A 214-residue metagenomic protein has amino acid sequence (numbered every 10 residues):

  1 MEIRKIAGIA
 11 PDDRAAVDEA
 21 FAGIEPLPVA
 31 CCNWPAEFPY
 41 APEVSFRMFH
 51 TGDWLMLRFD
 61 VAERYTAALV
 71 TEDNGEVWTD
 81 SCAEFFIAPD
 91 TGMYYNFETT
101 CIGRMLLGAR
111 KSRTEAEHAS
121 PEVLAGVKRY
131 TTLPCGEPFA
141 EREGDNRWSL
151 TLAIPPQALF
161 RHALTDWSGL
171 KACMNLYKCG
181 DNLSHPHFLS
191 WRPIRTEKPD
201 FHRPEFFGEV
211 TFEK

Functional and structural regions predicted by a protein language model:
M1-K214: Structural preference for beta-rich elements and adjacent junctions enriched in aromatics
